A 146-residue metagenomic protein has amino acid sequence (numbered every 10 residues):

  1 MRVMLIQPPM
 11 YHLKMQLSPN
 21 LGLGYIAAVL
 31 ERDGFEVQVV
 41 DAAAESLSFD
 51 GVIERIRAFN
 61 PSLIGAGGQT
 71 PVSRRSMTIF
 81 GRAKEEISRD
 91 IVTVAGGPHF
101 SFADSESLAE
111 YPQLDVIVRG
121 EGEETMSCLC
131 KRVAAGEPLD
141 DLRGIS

Functional and structural regions predicted by a protein language model:
R2, V29-S146: Glycine-rich beta-alpha loop elements in corrinoid/cobalamin-binding modules across cobalamin-dependent enzymes
R2-K14: Nucleotide-activated donor-dependent transferases that construct or modify glycoconjugates
H12-L23: Glycine- and acidic-residue-enriched helix-capping/strand-helix junction motifs
